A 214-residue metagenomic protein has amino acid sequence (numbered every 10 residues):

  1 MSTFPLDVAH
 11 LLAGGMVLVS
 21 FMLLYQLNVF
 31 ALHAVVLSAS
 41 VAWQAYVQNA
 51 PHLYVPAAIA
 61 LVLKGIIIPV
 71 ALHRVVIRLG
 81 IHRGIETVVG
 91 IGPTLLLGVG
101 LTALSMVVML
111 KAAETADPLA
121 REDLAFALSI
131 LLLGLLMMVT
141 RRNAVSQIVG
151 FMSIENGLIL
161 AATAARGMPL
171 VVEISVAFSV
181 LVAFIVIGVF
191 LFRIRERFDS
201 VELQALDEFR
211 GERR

Functional and structural regions predicted by a protein language model:
M1-R214: Alpha-helical transmembrane segments of multi-pass membrane proteins predominantly involved in bioenergetics
